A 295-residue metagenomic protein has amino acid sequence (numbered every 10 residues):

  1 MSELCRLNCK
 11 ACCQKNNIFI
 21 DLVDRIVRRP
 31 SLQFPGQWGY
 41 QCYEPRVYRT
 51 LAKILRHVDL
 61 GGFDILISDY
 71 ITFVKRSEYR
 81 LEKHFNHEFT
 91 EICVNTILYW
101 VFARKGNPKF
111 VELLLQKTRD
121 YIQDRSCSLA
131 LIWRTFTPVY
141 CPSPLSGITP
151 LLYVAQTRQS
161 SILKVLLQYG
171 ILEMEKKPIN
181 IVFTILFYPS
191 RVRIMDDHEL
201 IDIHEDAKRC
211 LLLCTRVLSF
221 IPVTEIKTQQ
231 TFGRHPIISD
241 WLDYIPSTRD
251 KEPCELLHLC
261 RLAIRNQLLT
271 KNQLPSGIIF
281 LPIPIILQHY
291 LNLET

Functional and structural regions predicted by a protein language model:
M1-V27, S31, W38-C42, R46 (+6 more regions): Cullin-RING E3 adaptor/co-adaptor recruitment helices
E3-R6, C12-Q14, V27-R46, L55-I65 (+3 more regions): Ankyrin repeat arrays, specifically the small/polar loop and inter-repeat linker segments at the C-terminal end of each
I20, I71, V111-L115, R119 (+2 more regions): Hydrophobic core segments within long, regular secondary-structure runs in both alpha- and beta-rich folds
A52, V74-S77, A103, R125 (+3 more regions): Generic alpha-helical secondary structure signal
V58, G62, A103-K109, T118 (+5 more regions): Ankyrin-repeat interhelical turn detector
C93-L98, V111-L114: Alpha-helical bundle protein-protein interaction modules that mediate dimerization/oligomerization and scaffolding
